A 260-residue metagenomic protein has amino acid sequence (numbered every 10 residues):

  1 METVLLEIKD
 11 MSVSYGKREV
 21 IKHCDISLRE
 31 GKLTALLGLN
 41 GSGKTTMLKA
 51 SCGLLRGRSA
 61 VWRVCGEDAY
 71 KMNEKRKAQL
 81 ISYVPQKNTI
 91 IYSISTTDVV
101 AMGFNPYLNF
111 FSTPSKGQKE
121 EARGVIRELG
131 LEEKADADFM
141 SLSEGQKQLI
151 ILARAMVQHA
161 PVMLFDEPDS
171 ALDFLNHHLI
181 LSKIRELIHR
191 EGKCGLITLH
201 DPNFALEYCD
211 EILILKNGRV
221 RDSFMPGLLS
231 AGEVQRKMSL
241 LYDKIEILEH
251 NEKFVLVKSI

Functional and structural regions predicted by a protein language model:
L37-L39: The feature captures the beta-strand-to-loop junction immediately N-terminal to the Walker
C52: Helix-to-loop junction immediately C-terminal to a conserved catalytic motif
A60-D68, K77: Conserved ABC transporter NBD signature motif
D138-L142: Conserved ABC ATPase signature
M163-E167: Catalytic Walker B motif of ABC-type/P-loop ATPase nucleotide-binding domains
L199-H200: H-loop/switch region of ABC-family ATPase nucleotide-binding domains
A231-G232, R236-I260: ABC ATPase nucleotide-binding domains
